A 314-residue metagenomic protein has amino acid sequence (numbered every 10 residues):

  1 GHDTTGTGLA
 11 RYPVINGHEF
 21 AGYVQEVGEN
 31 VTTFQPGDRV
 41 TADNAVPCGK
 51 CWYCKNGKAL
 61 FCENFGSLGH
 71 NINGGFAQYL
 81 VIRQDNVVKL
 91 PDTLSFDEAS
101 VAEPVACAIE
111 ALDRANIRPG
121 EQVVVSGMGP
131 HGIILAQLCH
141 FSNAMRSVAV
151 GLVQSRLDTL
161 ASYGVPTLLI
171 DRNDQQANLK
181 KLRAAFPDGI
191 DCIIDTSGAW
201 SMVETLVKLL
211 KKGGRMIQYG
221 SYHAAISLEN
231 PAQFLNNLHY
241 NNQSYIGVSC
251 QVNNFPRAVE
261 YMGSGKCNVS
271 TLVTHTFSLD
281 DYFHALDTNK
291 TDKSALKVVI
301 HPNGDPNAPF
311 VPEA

Functional and structural regions predicted by a protein language model:
D3-W52, P91-T93: Glycine-rich beta-strand-centered segment in the early N-terminal region that forms part of a ligand/cofactor-binding
L9, P13, C48-S126, V148: NAD(P)H dinucleotide-binding glycine-rich loop of Rossmann-like/cofactor-binding domains, especially the beta1-alpha1
L94-D174: Mid-domain Rossmann-like dinucleotide-binding core that forms the NAD(H)/NADP(H) cofactor-binding site
E121, G214-R215: Glycine-centered, small-residue-biased loops immediately flanking beta-strands in adenine/cofactor-binding cores
Q154, E204-V207, V252-A314: C-terminal hydrophobic helical "lid"/dimerization subdomain of Rossmann-like NAD(P)H-dependent oxidoreductases
L179-R183, P187, A225-H275, F283-H284 (+1 more regions): C-terminal substrate-binding/catalytic core of Rossmann-like NAD(P)-dependent dehydrogenases/reductases
L210-K212: Helix-to-beta-strand junctions that scaffold the AdoMet/dcAdoMet cofactor pocket in Class I SAM-dependent enzymes
Y219-G220: Acidic carboxylate diad motif detector
